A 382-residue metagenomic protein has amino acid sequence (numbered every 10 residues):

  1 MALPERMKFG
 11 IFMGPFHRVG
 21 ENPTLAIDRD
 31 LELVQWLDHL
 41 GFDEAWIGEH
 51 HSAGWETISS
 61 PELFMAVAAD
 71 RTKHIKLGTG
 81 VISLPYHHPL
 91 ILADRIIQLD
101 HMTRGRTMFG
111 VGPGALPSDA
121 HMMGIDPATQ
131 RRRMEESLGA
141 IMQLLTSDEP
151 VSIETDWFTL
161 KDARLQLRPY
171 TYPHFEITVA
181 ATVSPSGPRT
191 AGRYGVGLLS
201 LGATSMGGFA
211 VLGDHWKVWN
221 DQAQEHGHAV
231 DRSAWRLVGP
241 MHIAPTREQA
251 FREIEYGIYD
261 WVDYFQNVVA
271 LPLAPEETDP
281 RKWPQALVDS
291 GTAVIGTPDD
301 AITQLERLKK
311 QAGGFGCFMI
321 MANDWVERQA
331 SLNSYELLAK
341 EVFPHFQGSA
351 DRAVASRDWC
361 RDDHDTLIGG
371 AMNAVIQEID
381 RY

Functional and structural regions predicted by a protein language model:
M1-E5, R131-L165, G208-G316, F343 (+1 more regions): An alpha-helical appendage that flanks or caps ligand/catalytic pockets
M1-L77, F175, R357-W359, A371-I379: N-terminal beta1-alpha1-beta2 module of alpha/beta enzyme domains
A2-P4, D38-H39, M65-K73, I96 (+4 more regions): Acidic (Asp/Glu)-rich catalytic clusters
P4-L25, P85-I153, G197-S200, T204-G213 (+4 more regions): Flexible, glycine-rich active-site loops centered on histidine and acidic residues that chelate a metal or position
F9, L37, G41, E49 (+11 more regions): Conserved, mostly hydrophobic/aromatic
F9-M13, A45-I47, L77-G80, T107-V111 (+4 more regions): Hydrophobic faces of well-ordered beta-strands that scaffold small-molecule active sites in alpha/beta enzyme cores
M13-D28, I82-L90, T171-V183, D289-D299: Active-site mouth loops of central-metabolism enzymes
E44-A68, S83, A115, A203-G208 (+1 more regions): Glycine-rich, proline-tolerant flexible connector loops at the mouths of alpha/beta enzymes
